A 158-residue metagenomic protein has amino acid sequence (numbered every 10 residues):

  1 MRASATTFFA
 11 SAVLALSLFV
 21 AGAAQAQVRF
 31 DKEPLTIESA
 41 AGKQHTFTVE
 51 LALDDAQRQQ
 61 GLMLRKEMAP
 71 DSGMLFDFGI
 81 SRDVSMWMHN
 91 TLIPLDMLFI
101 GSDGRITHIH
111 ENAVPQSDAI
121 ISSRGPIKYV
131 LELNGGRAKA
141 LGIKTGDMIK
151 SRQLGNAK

Functional and structural regions predicted by a protein language model:
M1-T7: Positively charged n-region of N-terminal signal peptides that target proteins for export
F9-A21: Bacterial N-terminal signal peptides
G22-A26: Signal peptide processing junction and immediate N-terminal pro/mature segment of secreted/exported proteins
Q27-K158: Compact, glycine-rich, soluble single-domain proteins
